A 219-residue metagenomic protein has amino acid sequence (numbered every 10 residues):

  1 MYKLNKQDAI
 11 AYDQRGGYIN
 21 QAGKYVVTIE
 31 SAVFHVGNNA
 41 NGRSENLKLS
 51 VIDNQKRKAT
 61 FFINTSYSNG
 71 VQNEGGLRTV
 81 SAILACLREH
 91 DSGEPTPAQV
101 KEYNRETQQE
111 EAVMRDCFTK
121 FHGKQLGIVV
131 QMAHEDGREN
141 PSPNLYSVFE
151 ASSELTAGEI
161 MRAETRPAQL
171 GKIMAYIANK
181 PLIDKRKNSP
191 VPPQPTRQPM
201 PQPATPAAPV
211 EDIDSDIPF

Functional and structural regions predicted by a protein language model:
M1-F219: Short beta-rich binding modules
